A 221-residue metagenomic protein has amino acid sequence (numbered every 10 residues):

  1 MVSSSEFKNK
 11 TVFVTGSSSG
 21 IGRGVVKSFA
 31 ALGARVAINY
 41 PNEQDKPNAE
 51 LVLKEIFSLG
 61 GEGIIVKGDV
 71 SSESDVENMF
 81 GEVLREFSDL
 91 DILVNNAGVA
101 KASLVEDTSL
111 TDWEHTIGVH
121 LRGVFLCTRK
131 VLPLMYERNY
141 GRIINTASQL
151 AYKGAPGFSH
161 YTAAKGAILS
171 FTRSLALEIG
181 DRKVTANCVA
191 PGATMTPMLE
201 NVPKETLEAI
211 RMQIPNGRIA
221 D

Functional and structural regions predicted by a protein language model:
S18-S19: Conserved glycine-rich cofactor-binding loop
L104-V105, D112-I117, L199, L207-I210: Substrate-binding pocket helix/loop in short-chain dehydrogenase/reductase
E106, K153-S159, D181-R182, G217: Active-site loop immediately N-terminal to the catalytic Tyr-X3-Lys motif of short-chain dehydrogenase/reductase
T128, A164, T172: Active-site helix of classical SDR
P133, L177-D181: Alpha-helical segment proximal to the catalytic Tyr-Lys
S148: Residue(s) in the substrate-gating loop at a strand-loop-helix junction that position the organic substrate next
P215-D221: A conserved structural motif in NAD(P)-dependent oxidoreductases
